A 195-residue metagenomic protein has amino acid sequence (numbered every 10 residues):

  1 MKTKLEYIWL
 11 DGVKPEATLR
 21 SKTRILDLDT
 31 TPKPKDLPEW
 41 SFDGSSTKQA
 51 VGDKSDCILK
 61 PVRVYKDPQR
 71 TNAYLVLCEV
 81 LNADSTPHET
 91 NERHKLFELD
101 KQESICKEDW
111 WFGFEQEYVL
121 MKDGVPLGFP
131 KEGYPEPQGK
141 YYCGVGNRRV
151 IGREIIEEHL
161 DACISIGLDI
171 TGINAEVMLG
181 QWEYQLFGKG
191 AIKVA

Functional and structural regions predicted by a protein language model:
M1-A195: Glycine-rich, acidic/polar active-site loops that bind/position phosphate-bearing ligands
